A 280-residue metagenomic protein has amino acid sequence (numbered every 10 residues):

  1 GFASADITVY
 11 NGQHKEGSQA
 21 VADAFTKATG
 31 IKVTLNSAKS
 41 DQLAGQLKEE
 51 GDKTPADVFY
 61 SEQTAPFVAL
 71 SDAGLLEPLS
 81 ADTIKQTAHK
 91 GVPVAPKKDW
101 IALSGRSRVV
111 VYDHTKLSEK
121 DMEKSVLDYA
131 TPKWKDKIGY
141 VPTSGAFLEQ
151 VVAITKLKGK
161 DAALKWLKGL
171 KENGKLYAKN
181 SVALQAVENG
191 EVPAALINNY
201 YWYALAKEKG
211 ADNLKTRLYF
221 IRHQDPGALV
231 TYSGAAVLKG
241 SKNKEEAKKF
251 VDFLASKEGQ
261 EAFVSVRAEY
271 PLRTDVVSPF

Functional and structural regions predicted by a protein language model:
G1-I7: Short, low-complexity disordered leader/linker segments with a strong preference for bacterial N-terminal type II
G12, E16-Q19, A38-Q42, T54-V192: Extracytoplasmic ligand-binding site segments that recognize negatively charged/polar headgroups
A20-L35: Short alpha-helix C-terminal cap/hinge motif
G45-D52: Short, well-structured alpha-helical segments in soluble
A65-A69, P193-K215: A ligand-binding cleft/hinge motif common to bilobed small-molecule-binding domains
R106, W166-L170, G174-Y177, D212-K239: Periplasmic-binding protein-like
V109-K116, A153-T155, V230-N243, A262: A bilobed periplasmic-binding-protein/Venus flytrap-type ligand-binding module shared by bacterial periplasmic
S233-F280: Mature extracytoplasmic/periplasmic domains
